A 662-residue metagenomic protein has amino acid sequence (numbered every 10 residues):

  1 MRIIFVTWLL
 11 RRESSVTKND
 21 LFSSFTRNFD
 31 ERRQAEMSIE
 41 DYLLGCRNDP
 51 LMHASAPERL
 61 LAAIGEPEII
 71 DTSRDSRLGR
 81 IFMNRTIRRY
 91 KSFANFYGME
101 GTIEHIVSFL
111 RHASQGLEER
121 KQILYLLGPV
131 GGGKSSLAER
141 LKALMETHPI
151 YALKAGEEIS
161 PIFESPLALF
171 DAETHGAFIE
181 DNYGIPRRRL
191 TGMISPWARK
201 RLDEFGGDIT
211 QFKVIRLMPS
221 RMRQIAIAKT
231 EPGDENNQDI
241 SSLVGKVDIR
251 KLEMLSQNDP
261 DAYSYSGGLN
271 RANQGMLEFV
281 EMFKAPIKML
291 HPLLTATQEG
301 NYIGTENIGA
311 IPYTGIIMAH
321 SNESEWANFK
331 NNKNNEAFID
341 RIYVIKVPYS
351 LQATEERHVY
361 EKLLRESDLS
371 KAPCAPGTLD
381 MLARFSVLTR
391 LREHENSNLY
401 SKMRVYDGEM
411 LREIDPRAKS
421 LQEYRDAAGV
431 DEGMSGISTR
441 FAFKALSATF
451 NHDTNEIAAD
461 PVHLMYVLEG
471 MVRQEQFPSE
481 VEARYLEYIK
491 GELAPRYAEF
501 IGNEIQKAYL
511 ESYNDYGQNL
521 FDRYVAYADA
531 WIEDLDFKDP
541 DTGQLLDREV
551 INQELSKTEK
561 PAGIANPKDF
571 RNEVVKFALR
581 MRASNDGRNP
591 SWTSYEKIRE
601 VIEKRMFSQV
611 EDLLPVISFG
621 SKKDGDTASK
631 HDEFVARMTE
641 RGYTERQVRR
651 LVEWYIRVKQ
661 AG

Functional and structural regions predicted by a protein language model:
R2-I70, G128-G131, K142: N-terminal accessory segments that target, anchor, or regulate ATP-driven/P-loop NTPase machines and associated
P50-G662: Conserved ASCE/P-loop NTPase catalytic core
